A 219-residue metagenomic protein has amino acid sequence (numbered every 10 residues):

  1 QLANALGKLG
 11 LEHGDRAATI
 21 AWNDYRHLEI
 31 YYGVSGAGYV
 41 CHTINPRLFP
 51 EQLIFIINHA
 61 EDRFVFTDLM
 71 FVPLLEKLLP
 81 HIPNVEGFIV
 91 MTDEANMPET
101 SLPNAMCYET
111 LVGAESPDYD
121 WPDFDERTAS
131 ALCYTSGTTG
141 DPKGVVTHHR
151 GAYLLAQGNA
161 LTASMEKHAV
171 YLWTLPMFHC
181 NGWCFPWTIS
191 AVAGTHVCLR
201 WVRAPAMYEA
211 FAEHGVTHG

Functional and structural regions predicted by a protein language model:
Q1-D24, L28-Y32, F49-I54, C107-T110 (+1 more regions): Conserved AMP-binding/adenylate-forming core of the ANL superfamily
N4, K8-L9, G36-G113: Structural core segment of the AMP-binding/adenylate-forming
R16, W22-H42, P46-P50, N58-F64 (+4 more regions): A short helix-loop-beta submotif of the ANL/AMP-binding
A17, V34, V65, A129 (+5 more regions): Conserved S/T- and glycine-rich ATP-binding loop of Class I adenylate-forming
W22, T67-K77, E94-A95, L175 (+2 more regions): Adenylate-forming
I89, V112-Y134, D141, S164-V170: Conserved pre-ATP/AMP-binding loop-to-beta segment of ANL
S130-L155: Conserved AMP-binding A3 loop
Y153-V170, F178-H218: Conserved AMP-binding/adenylation subdomain of ANL enzymes
